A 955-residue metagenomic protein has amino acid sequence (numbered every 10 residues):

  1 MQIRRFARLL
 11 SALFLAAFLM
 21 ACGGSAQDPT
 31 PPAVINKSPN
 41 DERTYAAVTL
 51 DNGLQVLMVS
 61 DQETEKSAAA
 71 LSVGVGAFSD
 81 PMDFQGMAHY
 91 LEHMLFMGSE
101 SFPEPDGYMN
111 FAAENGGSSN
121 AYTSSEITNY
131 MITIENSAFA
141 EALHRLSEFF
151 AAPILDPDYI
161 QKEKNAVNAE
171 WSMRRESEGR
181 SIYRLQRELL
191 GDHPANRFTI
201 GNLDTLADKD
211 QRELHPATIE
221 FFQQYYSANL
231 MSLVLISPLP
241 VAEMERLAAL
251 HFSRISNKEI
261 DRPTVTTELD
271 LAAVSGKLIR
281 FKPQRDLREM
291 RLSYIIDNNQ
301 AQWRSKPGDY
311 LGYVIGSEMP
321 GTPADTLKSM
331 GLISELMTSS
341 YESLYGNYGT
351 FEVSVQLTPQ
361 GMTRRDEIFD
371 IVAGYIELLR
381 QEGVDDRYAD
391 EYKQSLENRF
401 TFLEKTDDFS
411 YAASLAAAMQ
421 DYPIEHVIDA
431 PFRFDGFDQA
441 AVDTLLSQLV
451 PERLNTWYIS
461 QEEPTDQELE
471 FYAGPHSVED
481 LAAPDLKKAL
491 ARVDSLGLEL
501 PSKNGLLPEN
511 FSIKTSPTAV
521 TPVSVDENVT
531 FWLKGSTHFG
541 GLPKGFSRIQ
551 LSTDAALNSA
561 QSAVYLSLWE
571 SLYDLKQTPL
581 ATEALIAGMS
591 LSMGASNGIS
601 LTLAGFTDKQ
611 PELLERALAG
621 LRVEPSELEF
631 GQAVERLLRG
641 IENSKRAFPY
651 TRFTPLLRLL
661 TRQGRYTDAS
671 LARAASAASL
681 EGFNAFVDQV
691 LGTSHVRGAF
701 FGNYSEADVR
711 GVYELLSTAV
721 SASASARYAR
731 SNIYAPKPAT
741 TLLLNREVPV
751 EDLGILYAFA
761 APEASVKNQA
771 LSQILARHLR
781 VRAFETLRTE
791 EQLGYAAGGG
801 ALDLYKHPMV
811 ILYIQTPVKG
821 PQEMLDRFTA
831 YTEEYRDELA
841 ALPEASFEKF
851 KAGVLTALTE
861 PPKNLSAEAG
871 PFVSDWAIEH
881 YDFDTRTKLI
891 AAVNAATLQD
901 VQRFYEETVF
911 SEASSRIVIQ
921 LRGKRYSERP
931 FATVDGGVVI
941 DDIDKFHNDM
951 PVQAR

Functional and structural regions predicted by a protein language model:
Q2-S11: Bacterial N-terminal signal peptides that target proteins for export
M20-A21: C-terminal motif of bacterial Sec signal peptides marking the signal peptidase cleavage site
S38-A70: Mature N-terminal segment immediately following signal peptide/propeptide cleavage in secreted/periplasmic
V59, T64-D80, G86-A88, P105-F149 (+12 more regions): M16 family metallopeptidases and their MPP-like homologs
Y159, K164-E170, S177-R187, G191-T218 (+6 more regions): Hydrophobic, small-residue-rich alpha-helical packing segments that form membrane-like cores
K164, A217-L250, L680-L716, S914: Non-catalytic, conformational "gating/processing" segments within enzyme and secreted inhibitor domains
S172, D261-T322, T326, F409-H426 (+5 more regions): His/Glu-based metal-binding/catalytic segments typifying zinc-dependent metallopeptidases
E245-D261, V712-R727: Glycine-centered hinge/linker elements that transmit conformational signals in sensory and ligand-binding systems
